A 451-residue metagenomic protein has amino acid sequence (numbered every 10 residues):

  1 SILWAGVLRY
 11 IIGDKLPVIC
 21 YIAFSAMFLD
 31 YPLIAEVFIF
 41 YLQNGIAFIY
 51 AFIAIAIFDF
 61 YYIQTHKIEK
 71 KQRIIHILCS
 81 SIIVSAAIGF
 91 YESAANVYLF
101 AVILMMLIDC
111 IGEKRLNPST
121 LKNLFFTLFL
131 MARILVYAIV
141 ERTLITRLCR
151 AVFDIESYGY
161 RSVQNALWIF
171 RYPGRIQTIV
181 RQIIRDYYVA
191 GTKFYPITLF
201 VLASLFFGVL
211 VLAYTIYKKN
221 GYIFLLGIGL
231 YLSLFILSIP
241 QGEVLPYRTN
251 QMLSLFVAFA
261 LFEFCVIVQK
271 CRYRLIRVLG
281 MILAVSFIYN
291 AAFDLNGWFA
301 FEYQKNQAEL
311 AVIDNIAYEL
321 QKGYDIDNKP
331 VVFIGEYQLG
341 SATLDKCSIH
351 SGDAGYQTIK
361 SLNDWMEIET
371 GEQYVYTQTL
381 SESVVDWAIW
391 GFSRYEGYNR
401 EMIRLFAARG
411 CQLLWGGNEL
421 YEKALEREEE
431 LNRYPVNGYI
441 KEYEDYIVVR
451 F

Functional and structural regions predicted by a protein language model:
S1-I19, N117-T127, L148, V152-F153 (+6 more regions): Intrinsically disordered, polar/acidic, low-complexity terminal segments
I2-D14, I53-I57, V209-A213: Transmembrane-helix motifs of polytopic, lipid-linked glycan transferases
W4-D30, K70, G221: Transmembrane-helix signature of polytopic, membrane-embedded enzymes that assemble or transfer cell-envelope glycans
L16-Y61, G89-F90, A94, Y98 (+2 more regions): Membrane-interface micro-motifs in multi-pass membrane enzymes
I57-S85, K114-F125, L275-V278: Short hydrophobic alpha-helices at membrane interfaces in multi-pass membrane enzymes
R73-L78, V266-D294: Signature aromatic-anchored transmembrane alpha helix within multi-pass, membrane-resident enzymes that catalyze glycan
I74-E92, V97, V102-I103, V136: Membrane-interface alpha helices of multi-pass inner-membrane proteins
K193-G221: Hydrophobic, aromatic-rich transmembrane alpha-helices and their immediate juxtamembrane boundary segments
